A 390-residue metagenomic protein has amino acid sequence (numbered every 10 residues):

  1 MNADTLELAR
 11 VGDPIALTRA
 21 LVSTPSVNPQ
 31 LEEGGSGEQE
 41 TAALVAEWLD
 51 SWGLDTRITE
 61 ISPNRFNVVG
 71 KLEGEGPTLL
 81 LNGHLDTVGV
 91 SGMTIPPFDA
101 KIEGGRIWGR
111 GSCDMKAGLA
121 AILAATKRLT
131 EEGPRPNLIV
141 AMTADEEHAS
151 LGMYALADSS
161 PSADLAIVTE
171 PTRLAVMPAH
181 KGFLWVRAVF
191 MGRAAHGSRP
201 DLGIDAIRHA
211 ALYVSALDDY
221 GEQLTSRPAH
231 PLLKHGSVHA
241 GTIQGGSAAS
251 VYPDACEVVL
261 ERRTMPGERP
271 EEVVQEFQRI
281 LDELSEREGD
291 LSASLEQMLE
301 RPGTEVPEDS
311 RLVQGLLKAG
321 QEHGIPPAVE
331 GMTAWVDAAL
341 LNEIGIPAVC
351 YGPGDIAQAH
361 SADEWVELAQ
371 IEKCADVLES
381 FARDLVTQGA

Functional and structural regions predicted by a protein language model:
N2, P178, R187-A390: Metal-dependent amide/peptide-bond hydrolase catalytic core, centered on the "pita-bread" metallohydrolase fold
N2-R110, E131-P134, D355: Acidic/His- and Gly-rich active-site-bordering loop/insert found across diverse amide/peptide-bond hydrolases
P25, L49, E170, A210 (+1 more regions): Residue-level signal for inorganic ion chemistry
L81, K101-E147, R187-F190, D201-G221 (+3 more regions): Alpha-helical metal-binding/catalytic segments enriched in His/Glu/Asp
G89-E103, P178-V189, G315-K318: Acidic-glycine-rich active-site phosphate/pyrophosphate-binding loop
M115-W185, V386, A390: Acidic/histidine-rich catalytic neighborhood of metal-dependent amide-processing enzymes
